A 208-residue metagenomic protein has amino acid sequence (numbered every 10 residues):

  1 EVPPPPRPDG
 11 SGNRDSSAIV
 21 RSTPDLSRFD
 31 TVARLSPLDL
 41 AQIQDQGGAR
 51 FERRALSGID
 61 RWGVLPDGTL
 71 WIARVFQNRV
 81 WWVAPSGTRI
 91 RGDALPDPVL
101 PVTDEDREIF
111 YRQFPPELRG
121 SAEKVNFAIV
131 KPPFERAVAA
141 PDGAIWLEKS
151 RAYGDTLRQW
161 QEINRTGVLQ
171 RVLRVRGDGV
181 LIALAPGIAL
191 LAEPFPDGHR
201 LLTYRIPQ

Functional and structural regions predicted by a protein language model:
E1-Q208: Eukaryotic scaffold repeat domains enriched in small/polar residues
